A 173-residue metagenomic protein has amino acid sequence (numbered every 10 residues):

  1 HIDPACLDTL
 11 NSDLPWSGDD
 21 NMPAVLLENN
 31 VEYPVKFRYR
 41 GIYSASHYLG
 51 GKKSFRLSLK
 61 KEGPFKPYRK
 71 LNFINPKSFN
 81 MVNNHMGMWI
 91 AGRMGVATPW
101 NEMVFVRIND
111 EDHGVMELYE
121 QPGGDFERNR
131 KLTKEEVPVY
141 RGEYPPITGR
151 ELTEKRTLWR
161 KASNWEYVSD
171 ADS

Functional and structural regions predicted by a protein language model:
H1-S173: Phosphate/dinucleotide-binding and metal-coordinating scaffold of catalytic cores in nucleotide-dependent enzymes
